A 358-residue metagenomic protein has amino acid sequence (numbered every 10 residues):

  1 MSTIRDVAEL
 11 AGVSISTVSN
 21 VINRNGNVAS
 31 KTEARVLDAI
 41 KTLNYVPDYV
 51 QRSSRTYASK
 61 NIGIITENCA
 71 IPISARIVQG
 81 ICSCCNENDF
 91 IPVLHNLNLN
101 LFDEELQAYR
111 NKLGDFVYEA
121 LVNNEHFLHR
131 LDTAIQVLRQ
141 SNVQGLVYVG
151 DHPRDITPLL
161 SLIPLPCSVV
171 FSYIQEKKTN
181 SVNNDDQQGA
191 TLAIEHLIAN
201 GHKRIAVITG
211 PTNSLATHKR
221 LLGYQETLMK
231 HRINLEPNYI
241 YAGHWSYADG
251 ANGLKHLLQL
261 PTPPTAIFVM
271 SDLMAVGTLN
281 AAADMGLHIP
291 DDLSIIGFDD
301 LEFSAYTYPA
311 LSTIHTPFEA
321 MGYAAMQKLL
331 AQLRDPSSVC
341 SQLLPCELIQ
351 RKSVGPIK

Functional and structural regions predicted by a protein language model:
M1-K60, I73, I77, L222 (+1 more regions): N-terminal helix-turn-helix DNA-binding module of bacterial transcription factors
L43, Q140-N142, N200-G201, L257-P263 (+1 more regions): Glycine-rich phosphate-binding loop signature in dinucleotide/nucleotide-binding domains
Y57-L192, Q259: Alpha-helical recognition/docking segments in bacterial nutrient-uptake and carbohydrate-utilization systems
E67-R76, H95-H129, V182-L192, I208-G253 (+4 more regions): Hinge/beta->alpha junction and helix N-cap segments in small-molecule ligand-binding domains
R139-G150, A206-I208, I240, L260-S271 (+1 more regions): Periplasmic-binding protein-like
G253-K358: Flexible loop/turn connectors
